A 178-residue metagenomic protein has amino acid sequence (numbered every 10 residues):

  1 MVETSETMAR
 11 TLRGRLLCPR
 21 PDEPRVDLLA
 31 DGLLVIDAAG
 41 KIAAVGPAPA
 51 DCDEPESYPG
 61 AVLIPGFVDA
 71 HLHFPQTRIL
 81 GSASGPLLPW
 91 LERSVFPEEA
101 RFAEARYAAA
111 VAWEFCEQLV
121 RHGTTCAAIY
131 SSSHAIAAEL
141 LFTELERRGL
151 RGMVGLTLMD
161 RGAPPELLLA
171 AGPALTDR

Functional and structural regions predicted by a protein language model:
M1-D51, V62: N-terminal metal-binding scaffold of metallo-dependent hydrolase/deaminase domains
E6-R13, A50-W90, W113, E117-R121: Replace "His-x-His-based motif
R20, H73, S132: Flexible loop residues that form catalytic and substrate-binding hotspots at small-molecule/glycan-binding clefts
E23, Q118, L175-R178: A generic secondary-structure signal
G66-A70, A127-I129, G152-L156: Hydrophobic faces of well-ordered beta-strands that scaffold small-molecule active sites in alpha/beta enzyme cores
R78-A110, L156, R161-P173: Active-site gating loops and adjacent loop-to-helix segments of metal-dependent hydrolytic enzymes
E98-A135: Hydrophobic alpha-helical hairpins/lids featuring a short glycine-rich hinge
I136-R178: Metal-coordinating catalytic core of metallo-dependent amide/deamination hydrolases
